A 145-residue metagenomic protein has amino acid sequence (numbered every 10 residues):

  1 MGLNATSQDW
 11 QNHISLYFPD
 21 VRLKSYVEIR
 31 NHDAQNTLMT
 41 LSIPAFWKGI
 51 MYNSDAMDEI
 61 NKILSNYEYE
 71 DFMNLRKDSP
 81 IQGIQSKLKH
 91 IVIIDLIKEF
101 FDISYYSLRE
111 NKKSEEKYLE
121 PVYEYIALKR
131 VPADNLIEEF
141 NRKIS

Functional and structural regions predicted by a protein language model:
M1-S145: C-terminal accessory/tail domains of diverse enzymes
